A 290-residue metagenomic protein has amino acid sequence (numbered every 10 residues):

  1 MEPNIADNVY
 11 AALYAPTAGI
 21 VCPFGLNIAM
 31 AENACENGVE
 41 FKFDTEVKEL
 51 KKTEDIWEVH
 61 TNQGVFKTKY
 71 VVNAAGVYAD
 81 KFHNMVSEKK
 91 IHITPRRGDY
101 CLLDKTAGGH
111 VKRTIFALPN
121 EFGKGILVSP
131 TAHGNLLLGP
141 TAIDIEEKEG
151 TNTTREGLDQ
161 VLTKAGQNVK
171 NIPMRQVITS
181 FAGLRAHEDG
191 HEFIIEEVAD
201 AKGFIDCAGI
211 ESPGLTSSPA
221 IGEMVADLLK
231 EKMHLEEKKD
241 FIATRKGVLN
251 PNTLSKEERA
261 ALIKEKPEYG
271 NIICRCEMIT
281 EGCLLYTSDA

Functional and structural regions predicted by a protein language model:
M1-F43, K48-D55, H60, H187-E188: Flavin (FAD/FMN) cofactor-binding and adjacent substrate-gating region of FAD-dependent oxidoreductase domains
N33, K81, M85, L228 (+1 more regions): Active-site catalytic microenvironments for nucleophilic, acid-base chemistry
K42, V72, I205-C207: Hydrophobic/aromatic beta-strand patches that form the interior of the parallel beta-sheet core in alpha/beta enzyme
L50-G139, I143-T154, T163, I172 (+1 more regions): Flavin-dependent oxidoreductases
A132, E149-I272: C-terminal catalytic lobe of FAD-dependent flavoproteins
C274-C276: Short cysteine clusters
I279-E281: Accessory DNA-binding and partner-docking regions appended to nucleic-acid-acting proteins, especially the terminal
Y286-A290: Conserved small/polar residues in nucleotide/adenosyl-binding loops
